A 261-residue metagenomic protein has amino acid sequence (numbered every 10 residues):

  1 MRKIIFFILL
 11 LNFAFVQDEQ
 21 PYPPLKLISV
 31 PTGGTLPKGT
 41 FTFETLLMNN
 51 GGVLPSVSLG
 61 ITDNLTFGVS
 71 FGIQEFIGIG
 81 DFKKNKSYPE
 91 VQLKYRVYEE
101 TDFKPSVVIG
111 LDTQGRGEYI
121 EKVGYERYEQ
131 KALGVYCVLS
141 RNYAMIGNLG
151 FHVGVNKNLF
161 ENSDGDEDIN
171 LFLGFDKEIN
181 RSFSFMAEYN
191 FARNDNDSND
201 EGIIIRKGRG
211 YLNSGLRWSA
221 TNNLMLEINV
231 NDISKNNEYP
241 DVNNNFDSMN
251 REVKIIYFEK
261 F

Functional and structural regions predicted by a protein language model:
K3-F13: Sec-dependent N-terminal signal peptides
Q17-L149, V155-F160, D176-F261: Transmembrane beta-barrel domains of Gram-negative outer membranes and organellar outer membranes
S163: Short, surface-exposed alpha-helical recognition segments that flank or form part of ligand/macromolecule-binding
